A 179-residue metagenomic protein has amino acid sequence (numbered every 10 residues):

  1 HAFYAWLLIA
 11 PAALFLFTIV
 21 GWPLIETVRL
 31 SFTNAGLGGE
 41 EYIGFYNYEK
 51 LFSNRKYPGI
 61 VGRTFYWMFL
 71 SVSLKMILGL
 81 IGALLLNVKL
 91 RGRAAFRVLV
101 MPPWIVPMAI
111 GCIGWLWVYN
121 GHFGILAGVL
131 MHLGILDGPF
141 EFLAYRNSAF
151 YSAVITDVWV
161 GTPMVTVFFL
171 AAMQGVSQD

Functional and structural regions predicted by a protein language model:
Y4-D179: A structural signal for multi-pass alpha-helical bundles of membrane permease subunits that mediate small-molecule
